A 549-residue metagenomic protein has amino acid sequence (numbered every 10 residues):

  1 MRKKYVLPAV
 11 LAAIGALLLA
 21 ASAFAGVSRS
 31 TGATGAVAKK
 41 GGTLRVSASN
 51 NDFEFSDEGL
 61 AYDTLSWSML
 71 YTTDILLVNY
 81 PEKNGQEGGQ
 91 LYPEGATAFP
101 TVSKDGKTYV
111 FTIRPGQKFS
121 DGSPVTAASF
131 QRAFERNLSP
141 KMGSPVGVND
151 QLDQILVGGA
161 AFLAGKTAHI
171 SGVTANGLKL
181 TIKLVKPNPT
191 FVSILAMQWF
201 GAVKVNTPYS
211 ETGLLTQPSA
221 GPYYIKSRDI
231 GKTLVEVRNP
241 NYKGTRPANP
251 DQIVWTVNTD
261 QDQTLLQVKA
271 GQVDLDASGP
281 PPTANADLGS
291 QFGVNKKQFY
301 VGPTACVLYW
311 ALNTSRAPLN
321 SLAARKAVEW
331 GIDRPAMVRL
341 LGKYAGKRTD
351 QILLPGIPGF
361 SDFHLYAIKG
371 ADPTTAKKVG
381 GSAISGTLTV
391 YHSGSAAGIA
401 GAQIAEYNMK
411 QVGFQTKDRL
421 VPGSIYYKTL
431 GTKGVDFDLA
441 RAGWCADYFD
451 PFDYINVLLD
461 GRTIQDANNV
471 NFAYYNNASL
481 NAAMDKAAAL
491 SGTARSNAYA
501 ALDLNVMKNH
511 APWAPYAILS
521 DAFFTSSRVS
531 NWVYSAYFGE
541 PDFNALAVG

Functional and structural regions predicted by a protein language model:
R29-V37, V173, K326, V338-R339 (+3 more regions): Extracytoplasmic/peripheral linker and loop segments enriched in polar/acidic and small residues with frequent Thr/Pro
R45, V125-E135, G177-K183, G221-P222 (+6 more regions): Alpha-helical secondary-structure segments
S47-K104, T216-S219: N-terminal lobe/hinge region of extracytoplasmic solute-binding protein
P81-Q86, K166, K183-A248, Q252: Gly/Pro-rich hinge or "lid" segments in bacterial periplasmic/extracellular proteins
T112, A127-R132, R136-L138, M142-K204: Surface-exposed binding/hinge segments that line and control ligand-binding clefts or catalytic entry sites
K226-V237, V254-R316, R339: Extracellular/periplasmic solute-recognition and catalytic clefts
K343, K347-G380, H392-A400: Structural transition elements
F523-G549: Long beta-strand-rich cores associated with HINT superfamily self-processing modules
